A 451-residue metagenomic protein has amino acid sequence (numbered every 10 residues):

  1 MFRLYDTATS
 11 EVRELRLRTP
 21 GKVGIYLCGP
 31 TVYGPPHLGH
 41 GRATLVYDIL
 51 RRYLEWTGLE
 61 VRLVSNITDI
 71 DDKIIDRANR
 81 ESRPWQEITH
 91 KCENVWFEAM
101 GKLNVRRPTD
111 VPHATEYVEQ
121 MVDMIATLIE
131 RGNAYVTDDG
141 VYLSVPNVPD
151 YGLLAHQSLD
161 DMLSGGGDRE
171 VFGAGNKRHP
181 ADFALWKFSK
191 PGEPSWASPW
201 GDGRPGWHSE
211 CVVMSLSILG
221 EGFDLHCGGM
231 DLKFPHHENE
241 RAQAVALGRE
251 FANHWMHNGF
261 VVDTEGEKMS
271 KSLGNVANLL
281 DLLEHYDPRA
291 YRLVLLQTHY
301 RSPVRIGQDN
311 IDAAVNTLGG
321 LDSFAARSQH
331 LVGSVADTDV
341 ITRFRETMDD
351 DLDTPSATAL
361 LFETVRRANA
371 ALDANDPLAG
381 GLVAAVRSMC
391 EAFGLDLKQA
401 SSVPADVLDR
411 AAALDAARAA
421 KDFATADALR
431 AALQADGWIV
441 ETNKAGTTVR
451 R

Functional and structural regions predicted by a protein language model:
M1-Y33, D48, F97-E98, E119-Q329: Alpha-helical recognition segments enriched in aromatics with Gly/Pro capping that present substrate-recognition
T9-E14, R18-R106, V449: N-terminal, positively charged nucleic-acid-binding surface of large information/translation enzymes
E55, I129, Q434: Anion (oxyanion) recognition and catalysis
L59, N133, W438: Short phosphate-binding/catalytic loops that engage adenosine nucleotides
R107, T137-D138, T442-G446: Short Gly/Ser/Thr- and Asp/Glu-enriched loop/turn motifs at secondary-structure junctions
P108-E116: Phosphate-binding beta-loop-alpha motif at adenosine-nucleotide cofactor sites
E267-S270, N275-R451: Structural preference for alpha-helix termini/caps and helix-kink/transition segments
